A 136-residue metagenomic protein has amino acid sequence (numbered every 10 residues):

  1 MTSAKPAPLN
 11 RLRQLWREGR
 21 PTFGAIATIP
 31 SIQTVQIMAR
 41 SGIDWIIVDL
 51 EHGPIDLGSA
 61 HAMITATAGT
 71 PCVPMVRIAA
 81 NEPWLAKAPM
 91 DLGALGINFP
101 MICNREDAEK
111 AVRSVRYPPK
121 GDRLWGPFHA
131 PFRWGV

Functional and structural regions predicted by a protein language model:
M1-I26, V136: N-terminal amphipathic alpha-helix/helix-capping segment at the start of soluble metabolic enzymes
P21-A27, I46-V48, P74-I78, I97-F99: Hydrophobic faces of well-ordered beta-strands that scaffold small-molecule active sites in alpha/beta enzyme cores
A27-S41, A80-A88: Short, acidic/polar
T34-A62: Glycine-rich, proline-tolerant flexible connector loops at the mouths of alpha/beta enzymes
S41-W45, D91-G96, R116: Glycine-enriched alpha-helix->loop->beta-strand junction motifs that scaffold or abut catalytic
H52-D56, E82, N104: Short, small-residue-enriched loops and turns at beta-alpha junctions that line or gate enzyme active sites
L57-D91, V115-G121: Alpha-helix-loop-beta-strand connector modules within alpha/beta enzyme cores
W84, G96-V136: Conserved anion-binding
